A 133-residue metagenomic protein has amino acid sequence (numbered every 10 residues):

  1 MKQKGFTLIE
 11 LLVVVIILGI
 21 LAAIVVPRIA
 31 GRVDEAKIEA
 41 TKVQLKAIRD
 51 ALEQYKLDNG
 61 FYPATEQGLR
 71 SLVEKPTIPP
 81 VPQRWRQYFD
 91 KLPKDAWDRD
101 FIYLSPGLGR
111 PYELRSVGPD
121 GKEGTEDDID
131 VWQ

Functional and structural regions predicted by a protein language model:
K2-I29: N-terminal single-pass transmembrane signal-anchor helix
Q3, G31, E35, Q54-D58: Conserved amphipathic alpha-helical interaction elements at protein-protein interfaces in regulatory, energy-coupling
V15, K42, R49: Conserved catalytic core of two-component sensor histidine kinases
I17, G31-E35, R110-P111, D130-W132: Generic secondary-structure boundary signal with a strong preference for alpha-helix termini
R28-K46: Aliphatic-rich helix starts adjacent to a transmembrane/signal segment
K46, D50-Q133: Low-complexity, acidic interaction segments enriched in glycine
